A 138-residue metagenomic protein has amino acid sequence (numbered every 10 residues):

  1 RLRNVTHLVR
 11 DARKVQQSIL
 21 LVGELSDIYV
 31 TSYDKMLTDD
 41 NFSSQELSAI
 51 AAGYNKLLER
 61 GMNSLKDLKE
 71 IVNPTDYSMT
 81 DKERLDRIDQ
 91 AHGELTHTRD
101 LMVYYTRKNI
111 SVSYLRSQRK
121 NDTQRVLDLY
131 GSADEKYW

Functional and structural regions predicted by a protein language model:
R1-V22: N-terminal Sec/ER secretory leader and immediately downstream segment of secreted/extracellular precursors
V15-S18, Y77, R84, Y104 (+3 more regions): Generic preference for flexible, low-structure residues
L21-E94, T98-L101: Extended amphipathic alpha-helical interaction segments
I88-K120: Helix-rich interaction surfaces within compact, conserved domain-sized segments that mediate assembly or partner
N109-W138: A cross-kingdom marker for long, charged
